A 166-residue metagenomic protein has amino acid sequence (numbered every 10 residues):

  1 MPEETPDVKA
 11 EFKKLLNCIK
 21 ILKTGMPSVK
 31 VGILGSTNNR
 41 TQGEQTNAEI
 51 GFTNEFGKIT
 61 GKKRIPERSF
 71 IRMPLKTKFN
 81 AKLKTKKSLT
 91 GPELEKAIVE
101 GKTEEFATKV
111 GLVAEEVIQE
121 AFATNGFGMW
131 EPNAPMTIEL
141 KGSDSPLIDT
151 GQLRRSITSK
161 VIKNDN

Functional and structural regions predicted by a protein language model:
M1-N166: Short, Lys/Arg-rich flexible segments
